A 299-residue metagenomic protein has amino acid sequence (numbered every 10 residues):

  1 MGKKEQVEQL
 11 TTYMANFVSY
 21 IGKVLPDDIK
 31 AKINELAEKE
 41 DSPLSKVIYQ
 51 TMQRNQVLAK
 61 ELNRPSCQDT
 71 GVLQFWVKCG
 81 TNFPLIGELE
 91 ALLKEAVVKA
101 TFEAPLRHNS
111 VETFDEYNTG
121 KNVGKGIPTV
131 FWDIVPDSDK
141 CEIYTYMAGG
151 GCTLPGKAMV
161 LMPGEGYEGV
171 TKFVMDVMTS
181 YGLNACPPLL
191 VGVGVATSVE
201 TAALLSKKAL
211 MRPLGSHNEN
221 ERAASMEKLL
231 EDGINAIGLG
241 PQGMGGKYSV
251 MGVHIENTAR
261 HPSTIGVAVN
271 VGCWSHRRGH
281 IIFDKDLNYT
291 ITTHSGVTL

Functional and structural regions predicted by a protein language model:
M1-L299: Non-transmembrane, aqueous-exposed alpha-helical and coiled segments at domain scale
